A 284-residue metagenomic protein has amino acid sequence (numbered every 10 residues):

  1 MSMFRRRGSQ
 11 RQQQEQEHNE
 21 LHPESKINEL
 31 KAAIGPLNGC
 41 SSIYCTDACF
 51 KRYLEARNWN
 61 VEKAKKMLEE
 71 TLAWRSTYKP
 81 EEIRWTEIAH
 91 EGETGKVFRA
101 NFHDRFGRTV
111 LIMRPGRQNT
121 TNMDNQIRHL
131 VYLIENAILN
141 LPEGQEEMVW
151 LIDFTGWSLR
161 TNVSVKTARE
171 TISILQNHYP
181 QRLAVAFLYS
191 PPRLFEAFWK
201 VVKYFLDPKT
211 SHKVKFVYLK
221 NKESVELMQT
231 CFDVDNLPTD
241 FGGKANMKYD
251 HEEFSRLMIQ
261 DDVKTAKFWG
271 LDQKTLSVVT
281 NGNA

Functional and structural regions predicted by a protein language model:
M1-A284: Basic, amphipathic alpha-helical/coil surface patches used to engage anionic, phosphate-bearing ligands and membranes
